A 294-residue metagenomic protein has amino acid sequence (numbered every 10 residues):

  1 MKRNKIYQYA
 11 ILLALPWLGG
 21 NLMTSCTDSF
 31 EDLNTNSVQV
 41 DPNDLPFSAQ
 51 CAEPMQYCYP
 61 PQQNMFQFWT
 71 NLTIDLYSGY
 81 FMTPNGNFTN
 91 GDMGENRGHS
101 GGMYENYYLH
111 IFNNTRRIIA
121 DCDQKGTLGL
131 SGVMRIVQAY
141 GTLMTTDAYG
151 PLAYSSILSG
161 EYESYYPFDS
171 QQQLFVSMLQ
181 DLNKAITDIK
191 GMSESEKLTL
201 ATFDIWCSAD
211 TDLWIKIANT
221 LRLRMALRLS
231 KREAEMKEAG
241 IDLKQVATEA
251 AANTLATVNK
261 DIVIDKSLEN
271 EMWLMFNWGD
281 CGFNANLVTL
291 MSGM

Functional and structural regions predicted by a protein language model:
M1-T35: Bacterial Sec-dependent N-terminal signal peptides
R3-K5, C26, T73-L76, S100 (+2 more regions): A general marker of short, structured functional hotspots
Y9-L12, P16-W17, D41, L45-S48 (+3 more regions): Low-complexity, intrinsically disordered regions enriched in charged/polar residues
C26-G79, T83, N87, G94 (+4 more regions): Membrane-proximal, proline-rich intrinsically disordered regions
D44-L45, Y80-V137, G141-M294: Structured, solvent-exposed acidic/aromatic patches
